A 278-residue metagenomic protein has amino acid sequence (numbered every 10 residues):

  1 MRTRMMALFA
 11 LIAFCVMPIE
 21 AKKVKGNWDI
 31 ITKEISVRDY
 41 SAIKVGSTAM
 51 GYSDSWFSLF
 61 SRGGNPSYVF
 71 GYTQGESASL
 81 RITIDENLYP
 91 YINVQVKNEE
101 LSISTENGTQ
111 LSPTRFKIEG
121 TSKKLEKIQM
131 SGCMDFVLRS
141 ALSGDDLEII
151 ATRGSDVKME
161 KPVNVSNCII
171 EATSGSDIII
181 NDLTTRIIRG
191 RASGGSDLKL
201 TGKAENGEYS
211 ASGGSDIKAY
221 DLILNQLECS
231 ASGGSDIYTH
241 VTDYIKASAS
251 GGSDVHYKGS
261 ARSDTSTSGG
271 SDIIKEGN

Functional and structural regions predicted by a protein language model:
R2-N278: Intrinsically disordered, low-complexity terminal regions
